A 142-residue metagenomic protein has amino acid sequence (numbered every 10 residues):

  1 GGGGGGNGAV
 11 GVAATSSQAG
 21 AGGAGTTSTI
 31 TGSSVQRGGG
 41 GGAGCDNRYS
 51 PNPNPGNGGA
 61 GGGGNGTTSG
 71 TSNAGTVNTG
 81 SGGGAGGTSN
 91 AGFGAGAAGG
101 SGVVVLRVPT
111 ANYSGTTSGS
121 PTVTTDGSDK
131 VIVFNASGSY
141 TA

Functional and structural regions predicted by a protein language model:
G1-A142: Low-complexity, glycine/proline-biased repetitive segments and flexible coils/loops
